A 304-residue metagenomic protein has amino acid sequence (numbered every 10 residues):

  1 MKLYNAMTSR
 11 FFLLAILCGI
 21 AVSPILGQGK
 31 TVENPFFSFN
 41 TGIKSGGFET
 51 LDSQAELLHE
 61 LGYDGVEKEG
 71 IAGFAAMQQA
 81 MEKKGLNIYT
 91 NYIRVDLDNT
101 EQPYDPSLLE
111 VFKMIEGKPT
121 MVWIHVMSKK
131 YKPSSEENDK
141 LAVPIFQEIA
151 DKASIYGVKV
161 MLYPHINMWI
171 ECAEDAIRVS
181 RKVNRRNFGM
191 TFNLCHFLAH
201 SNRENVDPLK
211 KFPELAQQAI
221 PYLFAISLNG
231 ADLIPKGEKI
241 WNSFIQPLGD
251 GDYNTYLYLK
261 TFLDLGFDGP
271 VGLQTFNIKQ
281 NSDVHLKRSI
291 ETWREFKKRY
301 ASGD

Functional and structural regions predicted by a protein language model:
K2-L13: Bacterial N-terminal signal peptides that target proteins for export
Y4, G27-G117, R185-G189, E204 (+2 more regions): N-terminal pre-domain/capping segments
F11-S23: Bacterial N-terminal signal peptides
G42-T50, G65-M77, R94-P106, K130-S134 (+6 more regions): Acidic-and-aromatic substrate-binding clefts and catalytic sites of carbohydrate-active enzymes
L58, V66, M81, V160 (+4 more regions): Conserved, mostly hydrophobic/aromatic
E101-M190: Active-site acidic/histidine proton-transfer and metal-coordination neighborhood in alpha/beta enzyme cores
A153-D252, D304: Acidic/histidine-rich catalytic cores of soluble enzymes
L263-Q280: Substrate-binding cleft of secreted/luminal carbohydrate-active enzymes
